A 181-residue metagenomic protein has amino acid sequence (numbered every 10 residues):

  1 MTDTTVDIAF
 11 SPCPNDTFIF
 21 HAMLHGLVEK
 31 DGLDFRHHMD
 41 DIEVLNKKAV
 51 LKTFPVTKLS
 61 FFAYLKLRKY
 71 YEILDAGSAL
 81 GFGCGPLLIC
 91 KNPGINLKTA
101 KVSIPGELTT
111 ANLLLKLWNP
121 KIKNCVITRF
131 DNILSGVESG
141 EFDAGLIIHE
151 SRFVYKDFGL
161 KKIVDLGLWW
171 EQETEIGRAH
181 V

Functional and structural regions predicted by a protein language model:
M1-A79, P86, C90, I95 (+2 more regions): N-terminal hydrophobic or amphipathic helices and topogenic motifs
T5-H25, M39, C84-D143, E150: Bilobed "Venus flytrap"/periplasmic-binding protein-like clamshell domains and structurally analogous long
K66-R68, L115, V154-D157: Short loop/helix-cap segments at secondary-structure boundaries that form the rim of catalytic
Y71-D75, K123-N124, G159-I163: Active-site regions of enzymes building and remodeling cell-envelope glycoconjugates
A76-F82, D165-W169: Short, structured secondary-structure boundary patches
T109, A179-H180: Ser/Thr-glycine-rich phosphate-binding loops at phosphate-binding pockets of nucleotides, nucleotide cofactors
F130-R178: Pocket-lining segment of extracytoplasmic ligand-binding domains
